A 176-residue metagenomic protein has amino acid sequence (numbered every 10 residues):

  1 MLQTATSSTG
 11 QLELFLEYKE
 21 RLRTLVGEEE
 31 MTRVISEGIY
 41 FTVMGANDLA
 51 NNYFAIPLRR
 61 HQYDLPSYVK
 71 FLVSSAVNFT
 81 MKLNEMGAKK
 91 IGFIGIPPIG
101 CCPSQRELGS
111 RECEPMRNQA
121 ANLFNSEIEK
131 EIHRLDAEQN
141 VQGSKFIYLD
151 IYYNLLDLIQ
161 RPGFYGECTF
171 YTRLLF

Functional and structural regions predicted by a protein language model:
M1, G45-L49, N78-F79, M86 (+2 more regions): Conserved beta-strand elements of beta-rich interaction domains across eukaryotes, especially beta-propellers
M1-S74, N78: Conserved SGNH/GDSL esterase-like catalytic core that processes O-acyl groups on lipids and polysaccharides
Q11, Y40-T42, L83, I91 (+1 more regions): Structural signal for hydrophobic/aromatic residues that build the beta-strand cores of folded beta-sheet domains
M31-S36, E85-M86, N140: Extracellular/periplasmic catalytic domains that process cell-envelope and extracellular macromolecules
G38-V43, K90-G95, I147-L149: Structural recognition of the beta-strand scaffold that forms the well-ordered cores of secreted hydrolase catalytic
R60-Y68, S104-Q119: Glycine-rich tight-turn/loop motif centered on a GG-T
L65-G87, R117-D136: A long, amphipathic alpha-helix that forms part of the scaffold/cap immediately adjacent to metal-dependent active
P98-P115, R134, Q142-F176: Mobile gating loops/cap/lid regions near enzyme active sites that modulate substrate access
